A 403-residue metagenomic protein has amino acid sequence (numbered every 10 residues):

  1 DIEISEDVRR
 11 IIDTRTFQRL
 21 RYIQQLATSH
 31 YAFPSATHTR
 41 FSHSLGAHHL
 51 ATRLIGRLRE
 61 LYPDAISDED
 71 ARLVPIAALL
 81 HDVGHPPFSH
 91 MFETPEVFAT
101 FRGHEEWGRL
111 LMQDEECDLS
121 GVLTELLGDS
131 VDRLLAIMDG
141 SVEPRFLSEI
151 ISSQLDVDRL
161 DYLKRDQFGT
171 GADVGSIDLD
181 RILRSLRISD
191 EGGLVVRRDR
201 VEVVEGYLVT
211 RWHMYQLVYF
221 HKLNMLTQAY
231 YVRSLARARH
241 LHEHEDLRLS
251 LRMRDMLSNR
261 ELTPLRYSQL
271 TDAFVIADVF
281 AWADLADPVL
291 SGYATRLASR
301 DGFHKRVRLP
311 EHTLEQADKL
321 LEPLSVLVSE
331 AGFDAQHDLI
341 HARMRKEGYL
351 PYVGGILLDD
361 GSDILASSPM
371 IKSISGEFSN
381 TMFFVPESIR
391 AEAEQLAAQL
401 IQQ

Functional and structural regions predicted by a protein language model:
D1-L73, V83-Q403: Histidine-centered, transition-metal-coordinating active-site segments
I76-A77: Alpha-helical scaffold segments that flank or form the walls of functional sites
L80: Aromatic-lined, polymer-binding surfaces characteristic of secreted/periplasmic polysaccharide-degrading enzymes
